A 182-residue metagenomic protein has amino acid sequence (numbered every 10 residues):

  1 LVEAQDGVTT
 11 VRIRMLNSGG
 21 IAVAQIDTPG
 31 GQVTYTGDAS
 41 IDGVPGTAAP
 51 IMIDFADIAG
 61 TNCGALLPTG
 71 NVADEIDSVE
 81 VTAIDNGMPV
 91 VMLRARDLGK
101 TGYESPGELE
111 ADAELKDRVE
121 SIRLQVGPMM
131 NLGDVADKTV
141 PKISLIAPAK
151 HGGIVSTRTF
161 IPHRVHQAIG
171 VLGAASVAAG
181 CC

Functional and structural regions predicted by a protein language model:
V2-C182: Non-transmembrane, aqueous-exposed alpha-helical and coiled segments at domain scale
